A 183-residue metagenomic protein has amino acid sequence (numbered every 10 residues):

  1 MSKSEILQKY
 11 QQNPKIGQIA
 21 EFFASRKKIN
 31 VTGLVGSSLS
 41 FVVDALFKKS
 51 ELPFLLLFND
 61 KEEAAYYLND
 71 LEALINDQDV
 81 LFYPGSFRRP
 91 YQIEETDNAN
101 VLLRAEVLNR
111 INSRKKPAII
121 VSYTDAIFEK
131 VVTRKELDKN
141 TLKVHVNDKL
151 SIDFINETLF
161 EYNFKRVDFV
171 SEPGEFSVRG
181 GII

Functional and structural regions predicted by a protein language model:
M1-I183: ASCE RecA-like P-loop NTPase motor cores that couple ATP hydrolysis to mechanical translocation on nucleic acids
